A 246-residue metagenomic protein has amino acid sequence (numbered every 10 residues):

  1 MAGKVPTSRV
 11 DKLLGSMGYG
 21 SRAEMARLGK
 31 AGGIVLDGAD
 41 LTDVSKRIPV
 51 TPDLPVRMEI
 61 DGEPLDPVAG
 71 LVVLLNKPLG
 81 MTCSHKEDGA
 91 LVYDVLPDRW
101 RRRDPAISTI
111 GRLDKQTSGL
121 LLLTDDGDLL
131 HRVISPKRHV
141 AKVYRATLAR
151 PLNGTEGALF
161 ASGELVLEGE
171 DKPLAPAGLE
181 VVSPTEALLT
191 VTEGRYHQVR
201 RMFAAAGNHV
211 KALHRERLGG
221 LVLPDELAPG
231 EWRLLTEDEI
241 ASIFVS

Functional and structural regions predicted by a protein language model:
M1-T82, K86, E239: S4-like RNA-binding module at protein N-termini
G18, K115, T192-Y196: Loop/turn elements at beta-strand to alpha-helix junctions within RNA-recognition modules
D37, L122, A146: Residue-level signal for inorganic ion chemistry
A39-I48, S162, E168-S246: RNA substrate-recognition surfaces in RNA-acting enzymes
K77-R99, R103-S108: Ordered, amphipathic secondary-structure segments that act as subunit-interaction surfaces in large macromolecular
P78-M81, G89, Q116, D126-L130 (+3 more regions): Short, charged/polar surface micro-motifs in flexible loops or helix N-caps
D98-S135: Glycine/acidic-rich beta-strand-loop module
D128-E186, M202: Non-catalytic RNA-recognition surface used by pseudouridine synthases
